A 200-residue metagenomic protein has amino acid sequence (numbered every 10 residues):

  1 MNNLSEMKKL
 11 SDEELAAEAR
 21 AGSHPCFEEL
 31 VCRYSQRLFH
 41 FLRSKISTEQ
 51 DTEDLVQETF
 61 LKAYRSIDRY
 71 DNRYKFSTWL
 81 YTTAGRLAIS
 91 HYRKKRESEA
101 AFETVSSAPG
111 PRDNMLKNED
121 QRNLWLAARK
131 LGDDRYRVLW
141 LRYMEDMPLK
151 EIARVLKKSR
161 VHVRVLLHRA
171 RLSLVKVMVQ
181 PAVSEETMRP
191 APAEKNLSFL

Functional and structural regions predicted by a protein language model:
N2, E103-R129: Acidic, proline/glycine-rich intrinsically disordered inter-domain spacer in sigma factors
N2-E6, R20-E29, F39-E58, R160 (+1 more regions): Short, charged helix-capping/linker segments at alpha-helix termini
R20-A21, I46-S47, E58-K75, K94-K95: Sigma70-family region 2
V31-E49, S66, A128, S173 (+1 more regions): Amphipathic, Lys/Arg- and hydrophobic-enriched alpha-helical face
D54-L61, Y74-R86: Structural recognition of an alpha-helix C-terminal capping motif at a helix-to-coil junction
D68-N72, T82-F102, K117: Arg/Lys-rich amphipathic alpha helix in sigma70-family domain 2
G85, I89, K150, R154-S184: DNA-recognition helix of helix-turn-helix
V138-R142: A short pre-motif secondary-structure segment
